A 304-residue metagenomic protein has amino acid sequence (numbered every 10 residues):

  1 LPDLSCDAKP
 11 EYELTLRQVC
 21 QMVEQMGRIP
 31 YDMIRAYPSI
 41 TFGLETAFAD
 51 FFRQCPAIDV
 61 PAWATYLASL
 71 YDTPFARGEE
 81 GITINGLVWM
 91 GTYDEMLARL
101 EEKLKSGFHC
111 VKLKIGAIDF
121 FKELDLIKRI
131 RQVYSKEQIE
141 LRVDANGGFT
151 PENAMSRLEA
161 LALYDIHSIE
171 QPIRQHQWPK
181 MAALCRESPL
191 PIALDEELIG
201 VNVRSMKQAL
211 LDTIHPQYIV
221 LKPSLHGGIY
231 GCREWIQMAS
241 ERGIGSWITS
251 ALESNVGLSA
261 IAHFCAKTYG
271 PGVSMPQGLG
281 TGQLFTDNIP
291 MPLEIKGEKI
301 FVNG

Functional and structural regions predicted by a protein language model:
L1-L141, N146-G148, M155, E159-L163 (+1 more regions): N-terminal capping/lid subdomain adjacent to the active-site entrance of alpha/beta enzymes
T41, E45-D50, K128, A182 (+2 more regions): Predominant activation on well-ordered alpha-helical scaffold segments within soluble catalytic domains
W89, V111-F120, R142-G147, Y164-Q177 (+2 more regions): Catalytic beta/alpha-barrel core
Y93-E95, A117-V133, F149-N153, I173-R186 (+3 more regions): Active-site-adjacent beta->alpha loops and helix N-cap segments on the catalytic face of soluble alpha/beta enzymes
K105-H109, V133-E137, E159-H167, C185-I192 (+3 more regions): Glycine-enriched alpha-helix->loop->beta-strand junction motifs that scaffold or abut catalytic
P151-L161, G200-I214, Y230-I236, S254-Y269: Catalytic cores of alpha/beta
E234, M238-S250: C-terminal EAL-domain catalytic cores of bacterial cyclic di-GMP phosphodiesterases
A251-G304: Flexible C-terminal active-site loop/helix
